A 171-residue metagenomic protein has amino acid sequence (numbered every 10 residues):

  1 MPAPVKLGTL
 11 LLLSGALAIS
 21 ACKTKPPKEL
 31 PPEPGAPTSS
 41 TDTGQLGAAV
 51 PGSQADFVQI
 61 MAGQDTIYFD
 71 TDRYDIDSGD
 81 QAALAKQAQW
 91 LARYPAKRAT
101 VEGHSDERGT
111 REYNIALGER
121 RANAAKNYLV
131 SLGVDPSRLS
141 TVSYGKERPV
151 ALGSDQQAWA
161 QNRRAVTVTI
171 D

Functional and structural regions predicted by a protein language model:
M1-L11: Bacterial N-terminal signal peptides that target proteins for export
A18-A21: C-terminal motif of bacterial Sec signal peptides marking the signal peptidase cleavage site
K23-R98: Periplasmic peptidoglycan-binding/tethering modules of Gram-negative envelope proteins
D56, G79, A83-K86, E112 (+3 more regions): Extracytoplasmic/secreted proteins, especially bacterial periplasmic and envelope-associated proteins
P95-H104, E119-V150, R163-D171: A non-catalytic structural micro-motif
L152-D155: Short beta-alpha junctions and helix-cap segments that line functional grooves
Q157-Q161: A generic structural micro-feature
